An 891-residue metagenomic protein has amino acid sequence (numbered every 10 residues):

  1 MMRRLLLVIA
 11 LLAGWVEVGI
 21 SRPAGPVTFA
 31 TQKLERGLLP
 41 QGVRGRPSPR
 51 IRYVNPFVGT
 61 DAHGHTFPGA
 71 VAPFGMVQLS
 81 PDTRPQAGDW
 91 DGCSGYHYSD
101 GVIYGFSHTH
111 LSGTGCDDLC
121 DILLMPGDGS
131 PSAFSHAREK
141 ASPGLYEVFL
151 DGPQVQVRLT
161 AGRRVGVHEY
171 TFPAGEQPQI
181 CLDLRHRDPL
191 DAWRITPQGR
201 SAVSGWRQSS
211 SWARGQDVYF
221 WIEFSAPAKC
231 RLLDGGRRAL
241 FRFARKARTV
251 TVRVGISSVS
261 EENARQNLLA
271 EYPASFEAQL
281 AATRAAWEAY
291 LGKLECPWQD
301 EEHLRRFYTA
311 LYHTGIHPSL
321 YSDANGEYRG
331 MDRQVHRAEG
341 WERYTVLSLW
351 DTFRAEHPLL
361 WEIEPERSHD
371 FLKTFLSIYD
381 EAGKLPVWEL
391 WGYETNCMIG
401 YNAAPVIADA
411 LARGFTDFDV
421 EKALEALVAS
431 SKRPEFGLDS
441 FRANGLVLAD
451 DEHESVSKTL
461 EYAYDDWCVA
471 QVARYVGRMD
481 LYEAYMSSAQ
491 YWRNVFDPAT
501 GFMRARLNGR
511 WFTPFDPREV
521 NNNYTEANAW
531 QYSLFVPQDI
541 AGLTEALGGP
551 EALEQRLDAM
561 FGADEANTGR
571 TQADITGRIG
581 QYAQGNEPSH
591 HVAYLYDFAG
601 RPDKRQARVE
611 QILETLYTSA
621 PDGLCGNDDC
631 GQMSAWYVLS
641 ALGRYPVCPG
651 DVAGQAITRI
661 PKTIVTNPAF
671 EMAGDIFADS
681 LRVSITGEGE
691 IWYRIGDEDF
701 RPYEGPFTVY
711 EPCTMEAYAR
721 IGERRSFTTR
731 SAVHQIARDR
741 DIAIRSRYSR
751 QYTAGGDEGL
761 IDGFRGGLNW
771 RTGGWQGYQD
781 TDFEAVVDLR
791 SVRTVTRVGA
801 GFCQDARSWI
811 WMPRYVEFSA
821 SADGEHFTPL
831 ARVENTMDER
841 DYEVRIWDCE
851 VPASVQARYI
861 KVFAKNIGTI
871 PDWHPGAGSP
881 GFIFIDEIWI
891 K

Functional and structural regions predicted by a protein language model:
M2-V8: Sec-dependent signal peptide recognition, specifically the positively charged N-region followed immediately by
V8-G14: Bacterial N-terminal signal peptides
S21, P661-W775, T781: Short, compositionally stereotyped local motifs that mark structural "simplifiers"
V27-H357, W361-P405, D409-L460, C468-N494 (+3 more regions): Accessory carbohydrate-recognition regions in carbohydrate-active enzymes
A174-E176, T686-I691, V792-V795, P813: Short proline/glycine-enriched turn/loop motifs at strand-loop junctions of beta-rich domains
L240-R242, E704-V709, V844-P852: Exposed aromatic-hydrophobic patches
T249, Y710-T714, A857: Extracellular Ig-like/FN3 beta-sandwich strand-entry sites
G766-A831, D841-K891: Aromatic, loop-rich ligand-recognition surfaces of beta-strand-rich domains
